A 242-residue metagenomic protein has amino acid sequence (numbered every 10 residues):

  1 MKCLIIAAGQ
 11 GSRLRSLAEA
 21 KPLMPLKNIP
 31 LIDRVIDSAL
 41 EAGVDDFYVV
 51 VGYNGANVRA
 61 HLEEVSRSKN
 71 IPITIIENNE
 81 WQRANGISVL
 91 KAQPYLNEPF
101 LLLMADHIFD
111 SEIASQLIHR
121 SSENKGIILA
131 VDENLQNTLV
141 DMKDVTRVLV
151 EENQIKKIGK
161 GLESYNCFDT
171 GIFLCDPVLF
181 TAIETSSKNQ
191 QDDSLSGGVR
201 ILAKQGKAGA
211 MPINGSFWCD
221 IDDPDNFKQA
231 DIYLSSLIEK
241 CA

Functional and structural regions predicted by a protein language model:
M1, N166-A242: Conserved alpha/beta core of the MobA/IspD/sugar-nucleotide pyrophosphorylase nucleotidyltransferase superfamily
M1-L17: N-terminal nucleotide-binding beta1-loop-alpha1 segment
K2-I5, I29-P99: Conserved N-terminal catalytic core of the sugar/cofactor nucleotidyltransferase
G9, Y53, E112, P177-V178 (+1 more regions): Alpha-helix/helix-capping structural signal
R13, N57-A60, N85, E112 (+3 more regions): Phosphate- and divalent-cation-binding pockets in alpha/beta enzyme and binding domains that engage nucleotide-derived
P22, P72-T74, Q154, K207-G209: Conserved beta-strand segments of alpha/beta enzyme cores
S66-V145: Conserved beta-loop-beta/alpha segment of the NTase-like Rossmann-fold superfamily that binds/positions NTPs
D110-S186: Conserved core of the sugar-phosphate nucleotidyltransferase
